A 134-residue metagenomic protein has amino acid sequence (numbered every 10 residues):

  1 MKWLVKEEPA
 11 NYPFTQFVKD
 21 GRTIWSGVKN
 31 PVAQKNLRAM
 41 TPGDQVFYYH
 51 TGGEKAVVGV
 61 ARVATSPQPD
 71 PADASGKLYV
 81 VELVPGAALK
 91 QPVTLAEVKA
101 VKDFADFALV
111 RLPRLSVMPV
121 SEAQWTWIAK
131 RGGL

Functional and structural regions predicted by a protein language model:
M1-T41, G133-L134: Compositionally biased, charged N-terminal/linker segments
M1-Y12, D70-L134: Contiguous surface segments at macromolecular interaction interfaces
A39, K55, S75-L78: A generic structural micro-feature
F47-Y48, R62: Hydrophobic beta-strand signal
Y49-K55: Short, charged beta-turn/beta-strand-edge "cap" motif at the junction between a beta-strand and an adjacent loop
A56-S66: Short beta-strand-centered aromatic/proline hotspots
